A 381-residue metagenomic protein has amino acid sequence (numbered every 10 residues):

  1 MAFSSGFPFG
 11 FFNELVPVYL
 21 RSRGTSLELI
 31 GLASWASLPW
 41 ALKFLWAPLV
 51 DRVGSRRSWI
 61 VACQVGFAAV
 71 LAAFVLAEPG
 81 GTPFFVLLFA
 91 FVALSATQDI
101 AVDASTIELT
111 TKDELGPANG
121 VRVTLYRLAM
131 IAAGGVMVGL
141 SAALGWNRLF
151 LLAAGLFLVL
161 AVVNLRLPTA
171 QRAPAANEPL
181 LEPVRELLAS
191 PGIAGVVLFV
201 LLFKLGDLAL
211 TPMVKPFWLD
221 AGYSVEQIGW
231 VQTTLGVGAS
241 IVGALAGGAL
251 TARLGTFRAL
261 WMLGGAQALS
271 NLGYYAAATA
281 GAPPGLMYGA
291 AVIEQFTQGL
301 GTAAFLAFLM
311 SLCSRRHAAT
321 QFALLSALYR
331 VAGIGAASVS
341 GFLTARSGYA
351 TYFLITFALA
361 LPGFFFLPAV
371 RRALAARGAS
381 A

Functional and structural regions predicted by a protein language model:
M1-W40, A194-F199, F203-F217, G229: Helix-loop boundary and gating motifs at the non-cytosolic
L42-S55, V242-F257, T344-A345: Helix-to-loop junctions at the C-terminal end of transmembrane segments in multipass secondary transporters
R52-V65, A252-A266: Cytoplasmic membrane-interface "Motif A"-like loop-to-helix N-cap segments of 12-TM Major Facilitator Superfamily
V61, V65-P79, G265-A282: C-terminal ends and interior cores of transmembrane alpha-helices in multi-pass membrane transporters/permeases
A154-A173, F366-R371: C-terminal membrane-cytosol helix-exit motif in multi-pass small-molecule transporters
T169-L198: Juxtamembrane intracellular "pre-TM" segments in multi-pass secondary transporters
R258-F305: C-terminal transmembrane helical hairpin of 12-TM major facilitator-type secondary transporters
R316-T344: A late C-terminal transmembrane helix in Major Facilitator Superfamily
